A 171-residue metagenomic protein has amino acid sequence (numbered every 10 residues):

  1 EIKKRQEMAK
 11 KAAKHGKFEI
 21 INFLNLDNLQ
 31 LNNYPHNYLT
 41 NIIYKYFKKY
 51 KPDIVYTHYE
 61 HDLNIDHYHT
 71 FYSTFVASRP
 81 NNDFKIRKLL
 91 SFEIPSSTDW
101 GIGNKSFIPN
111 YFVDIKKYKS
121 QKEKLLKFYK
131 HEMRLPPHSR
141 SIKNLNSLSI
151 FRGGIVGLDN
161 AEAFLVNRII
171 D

Functional and structural regions predicted by a protein language model:
E1-K4, D27-N32: Acidic/histidine-rich helix-loop elements that form or flank divalent-metal/phosphate-binding sites at the catalytic
I2-K10, F71, I142: Short, surface-exposed alpha-helical segments at coil->helix boundaries
A9, I21, V55: Hydrophobic/aromatic pocket-lining and membrane-interface residues
K14, L29, N33-D171: Metal-dependent de-N-acetylase/amidase catalytic core
K14-D27: A conserved beta-strand->alpha-helix junction
